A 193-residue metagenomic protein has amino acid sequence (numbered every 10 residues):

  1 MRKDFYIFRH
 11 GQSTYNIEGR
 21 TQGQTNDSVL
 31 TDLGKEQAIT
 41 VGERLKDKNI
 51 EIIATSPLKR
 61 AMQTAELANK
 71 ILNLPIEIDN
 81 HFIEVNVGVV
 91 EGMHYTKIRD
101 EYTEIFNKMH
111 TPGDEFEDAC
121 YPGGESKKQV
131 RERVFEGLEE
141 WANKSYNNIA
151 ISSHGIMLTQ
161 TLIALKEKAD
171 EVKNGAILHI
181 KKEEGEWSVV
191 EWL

Functional and structural regions predicted by a protein language model:
M1-K3, R44, I78, V85-D100 (+1 more regions): Acidic, low-complexity terminal tails and accessory targeting/binding regions of phosphate-metabolizing enzymes
K3, R9-I78: Active-site-proximal alpha-helix that buttresses catalytic centers in soluble enzyme cores
F5, S145-M157: Generic beta-sheet signal
Y15, I71-E132, W192: Phosphate-handling substructures
Q24-L33, A119-K128, E171: Active-site metal-coordination segments of metallo-dependent hydrolases
D47-N49, W141-N147: Glycine-rich phosphate-binding loop signature in dinucleotide/nucleotide-binding domains
T55-S56, E132, S152-S153: Short beta-strand scaffold positions
R60, M157-L158: Alpha-helix capping/helix-boundary segments
